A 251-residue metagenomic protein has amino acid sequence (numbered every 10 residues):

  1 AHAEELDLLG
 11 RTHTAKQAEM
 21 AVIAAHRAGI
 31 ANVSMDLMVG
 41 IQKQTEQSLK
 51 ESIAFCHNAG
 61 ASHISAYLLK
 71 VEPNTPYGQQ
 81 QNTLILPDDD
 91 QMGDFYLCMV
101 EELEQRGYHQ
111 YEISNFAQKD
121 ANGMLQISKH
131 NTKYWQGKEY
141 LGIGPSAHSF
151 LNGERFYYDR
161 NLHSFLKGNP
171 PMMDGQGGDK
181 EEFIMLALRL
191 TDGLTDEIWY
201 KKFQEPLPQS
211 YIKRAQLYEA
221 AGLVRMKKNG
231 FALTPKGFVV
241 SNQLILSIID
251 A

Functional and structural regions predicted by a protein language model:
A1-E205: C-terminal scaffold of the Radical SAM
K70, I212-K213, V239-N242: Auxiliary N-terminal substrate/complex-recognition segments of SAM-dependent methyltransferases
Q136, A220, P235: Short, ordered coil/turn segments that flank beta-strands lining enzyme active or ligand-binding pockets
D159-N161, K227, D250-A251: Short, charged/polar low-complexity linear motifs in solvent-exposed/disordered segments
Q204-E219: Short amphipathic alpha-helical interaction segments
E219-N229: A short, conserved structural fragment
G230-T234: Minor-groove-contacting beta-hairpin "wing" of winged helix-turn-helix DNA-binding domains
K236-A251: Short, amphipathic alpha-helical interaction segments positioned at domain boundaries
